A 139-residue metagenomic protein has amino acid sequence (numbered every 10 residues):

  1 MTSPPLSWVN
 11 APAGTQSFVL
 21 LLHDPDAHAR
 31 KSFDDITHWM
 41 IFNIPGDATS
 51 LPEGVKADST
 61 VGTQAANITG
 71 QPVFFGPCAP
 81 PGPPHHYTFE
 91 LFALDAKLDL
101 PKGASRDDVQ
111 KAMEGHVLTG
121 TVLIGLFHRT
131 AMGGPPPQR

Functional and structural regions predicted by a protein language model:
M1-R139: N-terminus-centered regions that define maturation/targeting leaders and the start of the first functional domain
